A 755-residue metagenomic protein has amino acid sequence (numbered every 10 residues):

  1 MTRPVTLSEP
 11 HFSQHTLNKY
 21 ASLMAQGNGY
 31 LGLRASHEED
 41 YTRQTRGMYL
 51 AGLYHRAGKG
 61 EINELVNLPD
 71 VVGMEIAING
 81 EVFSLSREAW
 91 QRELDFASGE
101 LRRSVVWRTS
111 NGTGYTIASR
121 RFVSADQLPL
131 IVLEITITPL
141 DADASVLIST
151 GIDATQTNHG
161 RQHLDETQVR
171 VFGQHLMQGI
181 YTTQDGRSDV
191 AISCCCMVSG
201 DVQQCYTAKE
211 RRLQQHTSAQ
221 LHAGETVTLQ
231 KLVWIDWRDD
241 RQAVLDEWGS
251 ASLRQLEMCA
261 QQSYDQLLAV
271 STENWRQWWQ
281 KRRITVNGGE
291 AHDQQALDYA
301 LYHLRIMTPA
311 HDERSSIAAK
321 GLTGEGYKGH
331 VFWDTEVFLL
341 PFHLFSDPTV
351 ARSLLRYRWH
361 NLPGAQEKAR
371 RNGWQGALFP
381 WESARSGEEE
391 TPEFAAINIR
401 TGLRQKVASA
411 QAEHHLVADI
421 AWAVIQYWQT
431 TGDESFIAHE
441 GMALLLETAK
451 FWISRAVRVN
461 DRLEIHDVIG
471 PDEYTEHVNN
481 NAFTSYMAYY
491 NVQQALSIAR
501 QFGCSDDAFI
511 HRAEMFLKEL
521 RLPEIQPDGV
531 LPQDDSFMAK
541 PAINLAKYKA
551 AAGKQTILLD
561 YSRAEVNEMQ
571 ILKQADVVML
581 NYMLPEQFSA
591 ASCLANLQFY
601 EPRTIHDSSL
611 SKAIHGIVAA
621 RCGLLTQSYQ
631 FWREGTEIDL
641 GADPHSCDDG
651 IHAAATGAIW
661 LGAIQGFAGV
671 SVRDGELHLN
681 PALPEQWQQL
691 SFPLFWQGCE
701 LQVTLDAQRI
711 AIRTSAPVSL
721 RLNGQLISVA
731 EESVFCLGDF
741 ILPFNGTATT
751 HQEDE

Functional and structural regions predicted by a protein language model:
M1-G27, L31-Y327, S562-E565, G746-E755: Acidic/polar, glycine-enriched structural segments that form the non-catalytic walls/loops of the carbohydrate-binding
N18-T42, G47-Y49, F338, A384-S386 (+6 more regions): C-terminal capping/lid segments that line or modulate ligand- or cofactor-binding pockets
G58-S110, Y115-T116, Q405, A590 (+3 more regions): Non-catalytic C-terminal accessory modules of carbohydrate-active enzymes
Q127, H292-A296, T323-D334, Q405 (+10 more regions): Secondary-structure capping and boundary motifs in well-ordered enzyme cores
N274, W278-K281, A296-Y299, H303-M307 (+13 more regions): Generic, well-ordered alpha-helical scaffold segments in large soluble proteins
T308-T323, T349-W422, W428, S435-I437 (+4 more regions): Helix-terminus loop motifs that line ligand-binding clefts
T323-V331, W381-H439, E447-K518, I710: The feature captures the catalytic groove of carbohydrate-active enzymes
V331-N361, E413, H439, Q493 (+4 more regions): Active-site core of glycosidic bond-cleaving carbohydrate-active enzymes
